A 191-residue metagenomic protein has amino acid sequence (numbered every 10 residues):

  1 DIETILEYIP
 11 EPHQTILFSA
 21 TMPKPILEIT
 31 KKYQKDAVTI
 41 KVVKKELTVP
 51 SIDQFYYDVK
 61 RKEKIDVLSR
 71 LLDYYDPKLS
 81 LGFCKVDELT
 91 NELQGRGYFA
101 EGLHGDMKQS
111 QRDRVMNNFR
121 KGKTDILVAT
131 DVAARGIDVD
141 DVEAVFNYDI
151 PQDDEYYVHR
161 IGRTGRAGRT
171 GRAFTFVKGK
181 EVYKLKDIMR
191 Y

Functional and structural regions predicted by a protein language model:
D1-Y191: Conserved helicase RecA-like core
